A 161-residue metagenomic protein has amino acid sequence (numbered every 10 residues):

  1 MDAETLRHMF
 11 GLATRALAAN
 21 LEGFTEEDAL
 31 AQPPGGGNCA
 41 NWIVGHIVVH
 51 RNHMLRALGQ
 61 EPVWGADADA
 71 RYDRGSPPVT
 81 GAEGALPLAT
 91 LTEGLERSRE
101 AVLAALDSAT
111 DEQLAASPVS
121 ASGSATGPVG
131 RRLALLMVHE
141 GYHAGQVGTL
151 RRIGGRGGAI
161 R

Functional and structural regions predicted by a protein language model:
M1-L6, T80-E83: Short, charged, low-complexity loops and linkers
A3, R7-G11, R15-L21, D28-G75 (+1 more regions): Short, contiguous alpha-helical
S76-A116, R131-L136: Acidic/histidine-rich alpha-helical segments that form the ligand environment of transition-metal centers
